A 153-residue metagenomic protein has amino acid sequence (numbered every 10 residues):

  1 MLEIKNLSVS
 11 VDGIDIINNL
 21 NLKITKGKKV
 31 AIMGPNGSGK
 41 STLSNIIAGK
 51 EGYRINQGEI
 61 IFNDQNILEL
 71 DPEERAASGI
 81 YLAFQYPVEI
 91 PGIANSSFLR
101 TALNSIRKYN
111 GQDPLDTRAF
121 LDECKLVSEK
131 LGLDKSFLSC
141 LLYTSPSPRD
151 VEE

Functional and structural regions predicted by a protein language model:
I14-D15, E74: Short coil-to-beta microelement around the adenine-binding A-loop and adjacent beta1/P-loop entry of ABC ATPase
I24-K26: Conserved hydrophobic segment flanking the Walker A/P-loop of ABC-type ATPase nucleotide-binding domains
M33-P35: The feature captures the beta-strand-to-loop junction immediately N-terminal to the Walker
A48: Helix-to-loop junction immediately C-terminal to a conserved catalytic motif
E59-R75: ABC ATPase NBD Q-loop/coupling interface
L82, Y86, G92-K108, F120-E123: Q-loop/switch helix immediately C-terminal to the Walker
C140-E153: Single conserved hydrophobic/aromatic residue that forms the stacking wall/gate of nucleotide- or nucleobase-binding
